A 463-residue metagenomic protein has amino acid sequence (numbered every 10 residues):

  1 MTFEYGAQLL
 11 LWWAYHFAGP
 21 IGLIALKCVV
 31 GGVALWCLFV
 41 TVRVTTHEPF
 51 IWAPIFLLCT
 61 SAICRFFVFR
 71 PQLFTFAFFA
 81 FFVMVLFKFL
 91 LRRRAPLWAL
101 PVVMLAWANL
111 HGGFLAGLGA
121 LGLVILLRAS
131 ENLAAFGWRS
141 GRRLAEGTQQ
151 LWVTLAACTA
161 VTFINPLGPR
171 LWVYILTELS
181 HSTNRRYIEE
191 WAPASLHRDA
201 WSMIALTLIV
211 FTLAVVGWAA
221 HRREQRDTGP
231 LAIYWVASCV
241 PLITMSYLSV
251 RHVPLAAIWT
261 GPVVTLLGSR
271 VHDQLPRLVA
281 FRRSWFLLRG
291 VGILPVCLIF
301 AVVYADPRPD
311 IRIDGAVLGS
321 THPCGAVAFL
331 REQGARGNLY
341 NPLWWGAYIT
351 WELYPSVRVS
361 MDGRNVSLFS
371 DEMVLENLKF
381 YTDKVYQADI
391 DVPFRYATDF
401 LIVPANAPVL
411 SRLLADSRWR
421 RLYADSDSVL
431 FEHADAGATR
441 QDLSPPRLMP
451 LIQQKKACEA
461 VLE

Functional and structural regions predicted by a protein language model:
T2-W12, V173-I204: Juxtamembrane membrane-water interface segments that cap and precede transmembrane helices
A25-T45: Transmembrane-helix motifs of polytopic, lipid-linked glycan transferases
C59-I63, M84-V85, L97-G112, A157-T162 (+1 more regions): Membrane-interface alpha helices of multi-pass inner-membrane proteins
F66-F74: Short acidic/glycine- and proline-prone juxtamembrane loop motifs at membrane-interface regions of multi-pass membrane
F82-L97, V210-Q225: Membrane-interface transmembrane helices that cradle and orient dolichyl/undecaprenyl
K88-L105, Q149-V153, P230-C239: Short hydrophobic alpha-helices at membrane interfaces in multi-pass membrane enzymes
P276-E332, W344-G346, L353-P355, R364-N365 (+2 more regions): Membrane-proximal, lumen/periplasm-facing interface regions of secretory-pathway glyco- and lipid-modifying enzymes
R331-D371, T398-V403, F431: Short periplasmic/luminal acceptor-recognition loop of GT-C membrane glycosyltransferases, typified by
